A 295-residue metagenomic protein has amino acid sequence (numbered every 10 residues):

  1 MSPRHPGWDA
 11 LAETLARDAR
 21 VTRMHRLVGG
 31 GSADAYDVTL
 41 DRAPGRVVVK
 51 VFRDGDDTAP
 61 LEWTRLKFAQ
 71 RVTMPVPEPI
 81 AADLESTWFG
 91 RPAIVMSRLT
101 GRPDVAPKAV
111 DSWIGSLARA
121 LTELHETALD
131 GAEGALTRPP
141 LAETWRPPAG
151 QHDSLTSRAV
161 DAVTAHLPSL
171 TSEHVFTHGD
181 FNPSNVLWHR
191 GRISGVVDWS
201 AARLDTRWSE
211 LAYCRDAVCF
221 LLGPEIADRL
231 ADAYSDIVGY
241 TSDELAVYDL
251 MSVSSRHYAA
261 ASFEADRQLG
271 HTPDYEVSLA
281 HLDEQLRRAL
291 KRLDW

Functional and structural regions predicted by a protein language model:
P3-D18, T87, E123-G179, D236 (+1 more regions): An alpha-helical support segment within catalytic cores of ATP-dependent transferases
H5-D9, W63, P224-D228: Short, surface-exposed alpha-helical segments at coil->helix boundaries
R17-H25: Conserved N-terminal boundary motif of the eukaryotic protein kinase catalytic domain
H25-A135: ATP-binding pocket architecture of kinase catalytic cores
P44, R91, S172-H174, R192: Conserved catalytic motifs of the protein kinase core domain
V48-V51, I80-A81, F176-H178, V197 (+1 more regions): Short beta-strand segments
D56, Y213-W295: Helix-rich C-terminal or lid/interface subdomains of diverse kinases
H174-F176, L187-S235, S242: Active-site Asp-x-Gly
